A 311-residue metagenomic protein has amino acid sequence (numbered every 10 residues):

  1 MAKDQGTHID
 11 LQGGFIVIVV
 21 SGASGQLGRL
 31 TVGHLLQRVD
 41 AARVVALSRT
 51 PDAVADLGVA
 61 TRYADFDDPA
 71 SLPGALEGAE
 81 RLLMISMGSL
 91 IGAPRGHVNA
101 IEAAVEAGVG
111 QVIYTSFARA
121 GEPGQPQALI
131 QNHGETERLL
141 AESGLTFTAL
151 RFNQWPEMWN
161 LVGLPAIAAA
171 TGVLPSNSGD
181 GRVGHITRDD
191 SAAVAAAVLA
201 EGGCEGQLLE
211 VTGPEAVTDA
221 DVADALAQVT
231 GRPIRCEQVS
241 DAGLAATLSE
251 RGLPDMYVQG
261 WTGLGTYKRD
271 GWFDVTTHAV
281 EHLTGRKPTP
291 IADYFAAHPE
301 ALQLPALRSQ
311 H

Functional and structural regions predicted by a protein language model:
D4, H8-D10: Intrinsic-disorder-associated, low-complexity terminal segments enriched in Asp/Asn/His/Tyr and depleted of Lys/Arg
L11-R49, D67-A70, E77, G88-R95 (+8 more regions): Oxidoreductase cofactor-interface core, primarily capturing Rossmann-like NAD(P)-dependent enzymes
S21, I85, G285: Residues lining the SAM
P51-V59, G74: Short loop/helix-cap segments at secondary-structure boundaries that form the rim of catalytic
L57-D68: Rossmann-fold cofactor-recognition segment
L76, E80-L83, I113: N-terminal Rossmann-like NAD(P) cofactor-binding module of classical short-chain dehydrogenase/reductase
A242-H311: A hydrophobic C-terminal alpha-helical subdomain
